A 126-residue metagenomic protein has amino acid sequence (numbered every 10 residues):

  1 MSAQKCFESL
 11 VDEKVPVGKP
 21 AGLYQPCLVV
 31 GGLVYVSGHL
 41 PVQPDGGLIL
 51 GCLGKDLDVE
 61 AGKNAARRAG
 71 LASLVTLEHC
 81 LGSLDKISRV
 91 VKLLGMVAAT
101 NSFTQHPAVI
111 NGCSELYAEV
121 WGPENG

Functional and structural regions predicted by a protein language model:
M1-L94, A99-G126: N-terminal presequence-like segments and the immediate start of the first folded domain
